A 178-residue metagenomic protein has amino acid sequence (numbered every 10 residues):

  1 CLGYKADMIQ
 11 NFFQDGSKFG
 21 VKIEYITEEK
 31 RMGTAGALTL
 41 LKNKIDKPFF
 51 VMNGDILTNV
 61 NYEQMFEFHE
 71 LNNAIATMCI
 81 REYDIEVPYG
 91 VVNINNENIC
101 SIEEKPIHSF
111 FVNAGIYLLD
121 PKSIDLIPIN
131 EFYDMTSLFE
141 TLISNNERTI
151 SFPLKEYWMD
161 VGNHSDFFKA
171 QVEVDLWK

Functional and structural regions predicted by a protein language model:
C1-N53, Q64, L126-I129: Conserved N-terminal catalytic core of the sugar/cofactor nucleotidyltransferase
I9, L41, D55, H69 (+3 more regions): Residue-level signal for inorganic ion chemistry
D15-F19, N43-K44, F68-E70, N93-N98 (+1 more regions): Short, hinge-like loop/turn segments at secondary-structure boundaries
G20-K22, N73, N146-R148: A generic structural signal for alpha->beta connector loops
Y25-I26, A76, I102, S151: Generic preference for hydrophobic
F49-F50, L57, E63-E70, Y83-I85 (+1 more regions): Catalytic-core segments of class I nucleotidyltransferases/pyrophosphorylases that form NMP-activated intermediates
N72-E82: A short, conserved acidic/glycine-rich loop-to-beta-strand motif that forms the donor nucleotide-sugar/metal
